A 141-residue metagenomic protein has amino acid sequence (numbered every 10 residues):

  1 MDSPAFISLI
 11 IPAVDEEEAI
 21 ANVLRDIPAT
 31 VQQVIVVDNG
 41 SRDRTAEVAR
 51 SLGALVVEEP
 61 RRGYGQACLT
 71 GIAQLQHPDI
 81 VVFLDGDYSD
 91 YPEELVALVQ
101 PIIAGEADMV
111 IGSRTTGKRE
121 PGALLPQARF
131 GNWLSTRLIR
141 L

Functional and structural regions predicted by a protein language model:
P4, L75-D79, A104: Active-site acidic short loop of glycosyltransferases
F6-S8: Cell-envelope/extracellular polymer assembly enzymes that use nucleotide-activated donors
V14-A29: Short, well-formed alpha-helical segments that are part of the catalytic scaffolds of diverse glycosyltransferases
E16-A19, S41, Y64, Y91: Donor nucleotide-sugar binding loop of glycosyltransferases
D38-A46: A conserved acidic beta->alpha catalytic loop
L52, L69-I80: Active-site nucleotide-sugar/metal-binding loop of Leloir-type enzymes
P60-R62, Q66-A73, E93-L141: Acceptor/aglycone-binding surface of glycosyltransferases and processive sugar-polymer synthases
P78-S89: Short beta-strand-to-loop acidic/aromatic patch adjacent to the donor-nucleotide binding site
